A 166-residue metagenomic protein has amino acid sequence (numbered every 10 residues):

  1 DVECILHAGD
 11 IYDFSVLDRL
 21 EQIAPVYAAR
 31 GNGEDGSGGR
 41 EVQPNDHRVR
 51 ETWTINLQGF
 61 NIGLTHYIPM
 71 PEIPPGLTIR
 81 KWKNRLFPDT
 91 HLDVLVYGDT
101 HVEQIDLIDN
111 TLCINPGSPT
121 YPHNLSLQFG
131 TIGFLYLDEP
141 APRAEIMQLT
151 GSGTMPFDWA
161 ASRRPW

Functional and structural regions predicted by a protein language model:
D1-L6, I11-P119, F134, R164: Conserved catalytic scaffold of divalent metal-dependent phosphoesterases
T54-Q58, I114-W166: Binuclear metal-dependent phosphoesterase catalytic core
